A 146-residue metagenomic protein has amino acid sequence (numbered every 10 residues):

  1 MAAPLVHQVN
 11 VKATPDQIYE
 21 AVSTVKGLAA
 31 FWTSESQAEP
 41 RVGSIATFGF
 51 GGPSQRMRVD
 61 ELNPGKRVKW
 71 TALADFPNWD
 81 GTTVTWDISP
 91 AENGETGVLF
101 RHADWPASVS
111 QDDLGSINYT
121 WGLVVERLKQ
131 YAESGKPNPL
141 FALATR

Functional and structural regions predicted by a protein language model:
M1-D16, S89-R101, P139: Aromatic-glycine hotspot motif
M1-Q37: Hydrophobic ligand-binding cavity/cleft-lining segments
A2-P4, D16-Q17, G43, S54-R56 (+2 more regions): Charge-dense, helix-prone N-terminal extensions
I18, V22, L28, A46 (+5 more regions): Hydrophobic pocket/interface hotspot
A30, W79-T83, S108-L114: A short, polar/proline- and glycine-enriched secondary-structure boundary/capping micro-motif
Q37, G49-L99, A103-P106: Hydrophobic-ligand binding "helix-grip"
P40-A46: Short coil-to-beta transition motif at edge beta-strands of beta-rich domains
D104-R146: A conserved amphipathic terminal alpha-helix motif
